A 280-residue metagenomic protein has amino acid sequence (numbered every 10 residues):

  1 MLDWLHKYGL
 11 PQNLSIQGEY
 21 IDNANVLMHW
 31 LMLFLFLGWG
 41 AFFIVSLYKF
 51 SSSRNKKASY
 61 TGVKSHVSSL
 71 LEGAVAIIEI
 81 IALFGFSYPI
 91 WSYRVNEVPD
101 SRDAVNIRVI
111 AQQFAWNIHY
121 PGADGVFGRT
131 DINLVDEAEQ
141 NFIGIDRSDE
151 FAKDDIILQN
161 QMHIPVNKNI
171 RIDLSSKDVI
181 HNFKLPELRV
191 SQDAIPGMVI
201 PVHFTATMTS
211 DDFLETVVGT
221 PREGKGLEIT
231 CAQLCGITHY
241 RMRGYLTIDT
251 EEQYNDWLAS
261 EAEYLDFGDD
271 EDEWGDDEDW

Functional and structural regions predicted by a protein language model:
L2-A24, F50-W280: Non-transmembrane, membrane-proximal soluble domains of secreted or membrane proteins
N25-G38: Alpha-helical transmembrane segments
F36-S53: Alpha-helical transmembrane segments
